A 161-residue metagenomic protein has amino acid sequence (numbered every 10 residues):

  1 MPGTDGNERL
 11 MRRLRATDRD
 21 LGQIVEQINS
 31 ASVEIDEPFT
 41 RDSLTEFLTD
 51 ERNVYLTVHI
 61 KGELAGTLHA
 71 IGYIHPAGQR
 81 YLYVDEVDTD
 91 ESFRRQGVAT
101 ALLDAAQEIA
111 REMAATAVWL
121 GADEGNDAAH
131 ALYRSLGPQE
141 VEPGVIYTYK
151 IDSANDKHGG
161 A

Functional and structural regions predicted by a protein language model:
P2-G3, V145-A161: Terminal substrate-recognition subdomain of acyl/acetyltransferases
G3-Q79, D85, L103-D104, G159: Acetyl-CoA-dependent GNAT
R19, G78-Q79, F93, G97 (+2 more regions): Residues at secondary-structure transition points
G72-H75, S92, G125-D127, D152: Short coil/turn motifs at secondary-structure junctions
V84-V87, V118-A122: Conserved hydrophobic beta-strand within the GNAT/NAT acetyltransferase core sheet that lines the active-site cleft
T89, R95-E108, A131-S135: Conserved acetyl-CoA-binding loop-helix of GNAT-fold acetyltransferases
T100, E112, T116, E124-P143 (+1 more regions): Conserved active-site alpha-helix within GNAT-family acetyltransferase domains
